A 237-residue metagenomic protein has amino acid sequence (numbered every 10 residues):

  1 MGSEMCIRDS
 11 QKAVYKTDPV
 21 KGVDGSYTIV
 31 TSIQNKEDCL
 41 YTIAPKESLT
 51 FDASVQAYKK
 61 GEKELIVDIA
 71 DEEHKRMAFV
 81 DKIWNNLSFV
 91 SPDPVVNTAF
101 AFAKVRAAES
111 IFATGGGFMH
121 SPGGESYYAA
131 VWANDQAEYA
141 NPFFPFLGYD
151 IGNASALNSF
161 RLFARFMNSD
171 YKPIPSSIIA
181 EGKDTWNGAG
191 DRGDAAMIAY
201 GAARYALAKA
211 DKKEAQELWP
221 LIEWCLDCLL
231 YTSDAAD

Functional and structural regions predicted by a protein language model:
G2-S10, Y231-D237: Conserved small/polar residues in nucleotide/adenosyl-binding loops
S10, D52-Y58, P92, R106: Structured loops at beta-to-helix junctions and adjacent beta-edge loops in soluble globular domains
Q11-N35: Solvent-exposed beta-strand/loop surfaces of large extracellular or lumenal domains
V30, A78-E217, W224: Substrate-binding groove/exosite segments of carbohydrate-active enzymes
D38-L40, N187: A structural connector/turn signal
L40-K63: Short Pro-Gly-centered flexible turn/kink motifs
G61-S88: Terminal connector regions
C228: Active-site cradle of extracellular carbohydrate-active enzymes
